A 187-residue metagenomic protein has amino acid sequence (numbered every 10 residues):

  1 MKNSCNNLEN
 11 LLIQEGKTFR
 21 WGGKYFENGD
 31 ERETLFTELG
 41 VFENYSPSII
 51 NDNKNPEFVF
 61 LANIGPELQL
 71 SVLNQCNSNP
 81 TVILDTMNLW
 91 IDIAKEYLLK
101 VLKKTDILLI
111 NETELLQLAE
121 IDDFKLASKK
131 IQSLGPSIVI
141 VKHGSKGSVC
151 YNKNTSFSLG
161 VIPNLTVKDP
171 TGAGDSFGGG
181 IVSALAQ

Functional and structural regions predicted by a protein language model:
M1-F60, N74-S78: Conserved N-terminal subdomain of the carbohydrate kinase-like
K2-N3, F26-G29, K100-L102, L126-S128 (+1 more regions): Short, hinge-like loop/turn segments at secondary-structure boundaries
N3-C5, N77-N79, L102-K103, S133-L134 (+1 more regions): Short, well-ordered coil/turn elements that cap or connect secondary structure elements
N7-N10, T81-T86, S158-V161: Short hydrophobic/aromatic-enriched beta-strand-loop microsegments
Q14-R20, F42, W90-D92, Q117 (+1 more regions): A short acidic, often aromatic-flanked loop/helix-cap motif at beta-alpha or helix-coil junctions that lines enzyme
G29-E38, L102-I110, K130-S133: A polyampholytic, Gly/Pro-enriched intrinsically disordered region
F58-K129, G147-S148: Conserved beta-alpha-beta core of the PfkB/ribokinase-like small-molecule kinase fold
F124-Q187: Conserved phosphate-binding/catalytic region of the ribokinase-like
